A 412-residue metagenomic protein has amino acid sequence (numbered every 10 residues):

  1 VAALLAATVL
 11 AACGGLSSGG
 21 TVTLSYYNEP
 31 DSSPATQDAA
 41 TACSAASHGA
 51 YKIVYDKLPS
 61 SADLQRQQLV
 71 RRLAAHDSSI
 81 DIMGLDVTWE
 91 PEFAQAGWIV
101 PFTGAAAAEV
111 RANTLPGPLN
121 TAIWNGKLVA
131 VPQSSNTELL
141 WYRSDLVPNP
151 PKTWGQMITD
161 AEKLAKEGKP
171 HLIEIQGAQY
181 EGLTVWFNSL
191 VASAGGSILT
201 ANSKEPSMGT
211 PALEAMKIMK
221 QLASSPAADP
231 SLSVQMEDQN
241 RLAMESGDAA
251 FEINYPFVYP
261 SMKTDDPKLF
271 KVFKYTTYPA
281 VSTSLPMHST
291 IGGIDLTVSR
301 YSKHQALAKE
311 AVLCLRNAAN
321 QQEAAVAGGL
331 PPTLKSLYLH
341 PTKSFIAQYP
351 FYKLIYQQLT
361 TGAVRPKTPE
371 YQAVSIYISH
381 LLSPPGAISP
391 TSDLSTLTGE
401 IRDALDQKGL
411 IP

Functional and structural regions predicted by a protein language model:
A2-P91, A108, S282, G399-P412: Conserved N-terminal structural module of periplasmic/extracytoplasmic solute-binding proteins
K57-Q68, T88, G155-Q156, S231-E245: Short helix-initiation/N-cap motifs at beta->coil->alpha
D81-G84, A250-Y255: Paired acidic/hydrophobic, glycine-rich loop segments that form the ligand-binding mouth/hinge of periplasmic-binding
V87-T137, N149, G155-D160, K274: Hinge/lid segment of periplasmic solute-binding proteins
G104-T114, E174-G177, A194-K217, T264-K271 (+3 more regions): Short, solvent-exposed loop/beta-turn-alpha elements that line the ligand-binding surface or hinge of extracytoplasmic
D160-A161, E167, S203-S233, Y278: Glycine-centered hinge/linker elements that transmit conformational signals in sensory and ligand-binding systems
Q221-A227, T264-L330: Extracytoplasmic/periplasmic substrate-recognition and gating elements
T276-T277, V326-H380, L410: Long, aromatic- and glycine/proline-rich binding clefts that accommodate carbohydrate-like moieties
